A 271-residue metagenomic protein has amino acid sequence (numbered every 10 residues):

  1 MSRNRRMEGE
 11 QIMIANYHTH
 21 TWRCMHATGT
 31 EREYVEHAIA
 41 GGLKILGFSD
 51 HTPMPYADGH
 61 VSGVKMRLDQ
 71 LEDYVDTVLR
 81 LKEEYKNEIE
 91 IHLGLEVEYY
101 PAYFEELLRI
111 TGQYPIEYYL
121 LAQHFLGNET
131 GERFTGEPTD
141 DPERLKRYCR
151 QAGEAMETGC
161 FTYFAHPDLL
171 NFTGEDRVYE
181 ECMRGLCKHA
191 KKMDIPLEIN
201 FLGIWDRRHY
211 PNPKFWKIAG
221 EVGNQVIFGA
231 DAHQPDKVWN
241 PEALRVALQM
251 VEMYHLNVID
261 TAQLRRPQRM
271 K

Functional and structural regions predicted by a protein language model:
N4-P101, T111, T173-C187, D194 (+2 more regions): An N-terminally biased module of ancient metal coordination in phosphate/nucleic-acid-related enzymes
R5-R6, P241-K271: Mid-to-C-terminal alpha-helical segments outside catalytic/metal-binding sites
T30-K44, A102-I116, Y148-G159, R184-K188 (+1 more regions): Short amphipathic alpha-helices and their capping/turn segments at secondary-structure boundaries
M54-D58, D206, Q263-K271: Flexible glycine/acidic-rich beta-alpha junction loops that bind and position SAM and/or redox cofactors in anaerobic
E83-I89, V222, Y254-L256: Short helix-capping segments at alpha-helix termini
H92-T135: Hydrophobic alpha-helical segments and helix pairs
L120-G223: Domain-core and long-helix interface of multi-subunit machines
